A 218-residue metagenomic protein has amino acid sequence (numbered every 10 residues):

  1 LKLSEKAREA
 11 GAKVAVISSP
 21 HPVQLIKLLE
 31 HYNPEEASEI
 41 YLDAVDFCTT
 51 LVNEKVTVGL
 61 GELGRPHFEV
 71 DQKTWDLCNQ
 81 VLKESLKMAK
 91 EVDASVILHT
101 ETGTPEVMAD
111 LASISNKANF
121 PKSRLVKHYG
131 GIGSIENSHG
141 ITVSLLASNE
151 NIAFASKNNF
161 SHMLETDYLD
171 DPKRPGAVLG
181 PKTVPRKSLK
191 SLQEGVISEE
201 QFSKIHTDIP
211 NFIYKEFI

Functional and structural regions predicted by a protein language model:
L1, A37-V45, T74-E84, P181-V184: Charged helix-capping and loop-helix junction motifs
K2-V52, G61: Metal-cofactor-binding active-site regions of metalloenzymes
V14-P20, V58-L63, V96-L98, R124-H128 (+2 more regions): Hydrophobic faces of well-ordered beta-strands that scaffold small-molecule active sites in alpha/beta enzyme cores
P20-Q24, G64-H67, T102-T104, G131-I132 (+2 more regions): Active-site-proximal loop/turn and secondary-structure-junction residues that shape catalytic pockets, frequently
H21-A37, V56, V70, L169 (+1 more regions): Active-site gating loops and adjacent loop-to-helix segments of metal-dependent hydrolytic enzymes
H31, T49-G131: Divalent metal-binding pocket/active-site signature
K87, P185-I218: Mid-to-C-terminal alpha-helical segments outside catalytic/metal-binding sites
H99, F160-V178: Short acidic/histidine-rich active-site segments
